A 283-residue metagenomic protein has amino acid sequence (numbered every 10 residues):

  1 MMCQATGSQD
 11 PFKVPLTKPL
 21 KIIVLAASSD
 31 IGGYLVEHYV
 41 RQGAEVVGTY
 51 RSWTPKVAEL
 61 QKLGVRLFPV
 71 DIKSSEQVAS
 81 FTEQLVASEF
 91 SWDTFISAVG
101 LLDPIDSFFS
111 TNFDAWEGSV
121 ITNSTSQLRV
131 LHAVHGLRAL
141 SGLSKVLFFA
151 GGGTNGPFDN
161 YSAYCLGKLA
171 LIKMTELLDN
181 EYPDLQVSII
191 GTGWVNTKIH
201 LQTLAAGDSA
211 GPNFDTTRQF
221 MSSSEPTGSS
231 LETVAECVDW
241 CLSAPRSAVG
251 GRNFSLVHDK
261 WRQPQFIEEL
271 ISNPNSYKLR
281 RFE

Functional and structural regions predicted by a protein language model:
S28, G32, V36: N-terminal Rossmann NAD(P)H-binding glycine-rich loop of SDR-like oxidoreductase domains
Q42-V57: Conserved glycine-rich Rossmann-like NAD(P)H-binding loop of the short-chain dehydrogenase/reductase
Q61-E76: Rossmann-fold cofactor-recognition segment
E83, A87, T122-G142, D179-N180: Amphipathic alpha-helical dimer-interface segment in Rossmann-like NAD(P)H-dependent oxidoreductases
A98-I105: Conserved NAD(P)H cofactor-binding loop of Rossmann-fold oxidoreductase domains
F109-R129, L147, Y164, L171: Catalytic Tyr-X3-Lys loop
L143-P183, G191-T197, L201-G207: Catalytic loop of short-chain dehydrogenase/reductase
I189, D208-E283: C-terminal helical subdomain
